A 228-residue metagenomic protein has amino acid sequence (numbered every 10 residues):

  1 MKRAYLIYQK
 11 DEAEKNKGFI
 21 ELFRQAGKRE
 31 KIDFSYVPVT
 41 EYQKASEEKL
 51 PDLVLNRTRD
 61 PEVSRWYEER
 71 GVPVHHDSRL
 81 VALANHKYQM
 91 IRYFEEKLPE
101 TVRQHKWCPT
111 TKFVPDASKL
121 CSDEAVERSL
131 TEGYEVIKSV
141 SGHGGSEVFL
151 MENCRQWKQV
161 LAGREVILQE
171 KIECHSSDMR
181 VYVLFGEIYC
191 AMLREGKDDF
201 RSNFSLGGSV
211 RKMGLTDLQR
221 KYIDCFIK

Functional and structural regions predicted by a protein language model:
R3-P115: Conserved N-proximal alpha/beta basic substrate-recognition cap immediately N-terminal to, or forming the N-lobe
E14, L83-A84, R92, K119-S122 (+2 more regions): Short, well-ordered, mixed-charge alpha-helical segments that flank or form enzyme active sites
Q43-L50, D123-L130, K158-Q159: Short amphipathic alpha-helix with an adjacent loop that forms part of the alpha/beta core around
D52, E135-I137, V166: Generic beta-sheet signal
R59-D60, C121-S122, N153, Q219: Amphipathic coiled-coil/heptad-repeat helices and related helical stalk/stem segments that mediate oligomerization
V74-H76, I137, L168: General beta-strand structural signal in soluble alpha/beta enzymes
H105-I137: Rossmann-like NAD(P)H-binding beta-loop-alpha module
E132, S141-F226: Phosphate-binding site of ATP-dependent enzymes
